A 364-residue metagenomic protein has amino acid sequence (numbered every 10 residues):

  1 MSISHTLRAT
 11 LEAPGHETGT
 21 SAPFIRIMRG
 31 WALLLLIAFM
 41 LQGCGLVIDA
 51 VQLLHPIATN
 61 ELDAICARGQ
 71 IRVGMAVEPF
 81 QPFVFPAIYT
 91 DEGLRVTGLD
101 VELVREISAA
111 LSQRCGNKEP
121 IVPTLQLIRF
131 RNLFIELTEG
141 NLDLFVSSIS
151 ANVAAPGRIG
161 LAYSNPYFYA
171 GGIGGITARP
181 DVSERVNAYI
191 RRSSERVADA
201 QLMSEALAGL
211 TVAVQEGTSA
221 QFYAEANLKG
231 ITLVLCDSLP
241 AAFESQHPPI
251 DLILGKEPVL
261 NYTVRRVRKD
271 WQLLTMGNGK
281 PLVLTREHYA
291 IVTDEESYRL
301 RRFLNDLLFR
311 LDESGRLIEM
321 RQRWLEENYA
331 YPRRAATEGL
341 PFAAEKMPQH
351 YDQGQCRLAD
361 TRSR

Functional and structural regions predicted by a protein language model:
W31-Q42: Bacterial N-terminal signal peptides
G45-P56, L62, G98-A110, T177-A198 (+3 more regions): Extended ligand-binding regions for polar small-molecule ligands
Q52-I149: Extracytoplasmic small-molecule ligand-binding "clamshell" domains of the periplasmic binding protein/Venus flytrap
R72, V77-F80, L94-R114, G172-D237 (+2 more regions): Bilobed "Venus flytrap"/periplasmic-binding protein-like clamshell domains and structurally analogous long
V77, P166-S183, P258-L308, E327-D352: Periplasmic-binding protein-like
F83-E102, A336-R357: Short, solvent-exposed loop/beta-turn-alpha elements that line the ligand-binding surface or hinge of extracytoplasmic
E106, A110-F145, R158-G160, Q201-E205 (+3 more regions): Short helices/loops that flank or line small-molecule/ion binding pockets
G116-Q201, K269-L284, M347-P348, D352-R357: Acidic, polar ligand-binding/catalytic clefts
